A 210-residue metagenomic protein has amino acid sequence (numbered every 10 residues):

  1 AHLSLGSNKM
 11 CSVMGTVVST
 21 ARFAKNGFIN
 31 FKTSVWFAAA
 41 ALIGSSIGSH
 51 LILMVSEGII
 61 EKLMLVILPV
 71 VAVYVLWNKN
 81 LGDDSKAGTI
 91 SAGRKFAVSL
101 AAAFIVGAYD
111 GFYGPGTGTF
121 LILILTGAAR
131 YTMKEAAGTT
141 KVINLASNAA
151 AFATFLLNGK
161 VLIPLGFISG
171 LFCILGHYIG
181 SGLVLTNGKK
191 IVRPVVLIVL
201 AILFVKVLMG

Functional and structural regions predicted by a protein language model:
A1-S7, K32-W36, R130-K141: Membrane-interface alpha-helices at helix entry/exit sites of multi-pass transporters
G6-I59, N148-I198: Selective hydrophobic functional segments
K9, M64-L68, A72, K141 (+3 more regions): Residues within membrane-spanning alpha-helices of integral membrane proteins, especially the hydrophobic core/packing
V18-F28, S49, E57, L65-S91 (+2 more regions): Transmembrane helix exit motif
F31-A40, M64, T89-K95, G138-I143 (+1 more regions): Cytoplasmic-side transmembrane-helix entry/capping segments in multi-pass membrane proteins
S49, L53, K62, T126-G127 (+4 more regions): Transmembrane helix-loop junction
K86-A137: Selected transmembrane alpha-helices and immediately adjacent juxtamembrane segments of polytopic inner-membrane
